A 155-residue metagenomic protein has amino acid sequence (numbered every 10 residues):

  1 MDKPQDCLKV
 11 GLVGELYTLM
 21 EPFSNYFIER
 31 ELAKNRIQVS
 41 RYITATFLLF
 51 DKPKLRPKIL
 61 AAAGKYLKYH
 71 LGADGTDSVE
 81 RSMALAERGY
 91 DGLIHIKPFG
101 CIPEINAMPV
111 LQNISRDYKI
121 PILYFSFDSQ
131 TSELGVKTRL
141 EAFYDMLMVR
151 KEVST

Functional and structural regions predicted by a protein language model:
M1-T155: An N-terminal assembly and electron-transfer interface module characteristic of large anaerobic redox and radical
